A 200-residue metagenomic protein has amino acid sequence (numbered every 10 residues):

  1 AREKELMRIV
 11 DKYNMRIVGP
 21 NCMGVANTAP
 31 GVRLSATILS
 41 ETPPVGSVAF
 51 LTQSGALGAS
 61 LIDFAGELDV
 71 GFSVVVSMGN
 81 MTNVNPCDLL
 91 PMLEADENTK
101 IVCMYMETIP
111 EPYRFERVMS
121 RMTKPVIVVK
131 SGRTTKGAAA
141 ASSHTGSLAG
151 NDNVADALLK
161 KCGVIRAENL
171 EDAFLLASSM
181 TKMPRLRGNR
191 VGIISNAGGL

Functional and structural regions predicted by a protein language model:
A1-L200: Catalytic-core regions of core metabolic enzymes, especially those transforming organic acids/acyl-group intermediates
